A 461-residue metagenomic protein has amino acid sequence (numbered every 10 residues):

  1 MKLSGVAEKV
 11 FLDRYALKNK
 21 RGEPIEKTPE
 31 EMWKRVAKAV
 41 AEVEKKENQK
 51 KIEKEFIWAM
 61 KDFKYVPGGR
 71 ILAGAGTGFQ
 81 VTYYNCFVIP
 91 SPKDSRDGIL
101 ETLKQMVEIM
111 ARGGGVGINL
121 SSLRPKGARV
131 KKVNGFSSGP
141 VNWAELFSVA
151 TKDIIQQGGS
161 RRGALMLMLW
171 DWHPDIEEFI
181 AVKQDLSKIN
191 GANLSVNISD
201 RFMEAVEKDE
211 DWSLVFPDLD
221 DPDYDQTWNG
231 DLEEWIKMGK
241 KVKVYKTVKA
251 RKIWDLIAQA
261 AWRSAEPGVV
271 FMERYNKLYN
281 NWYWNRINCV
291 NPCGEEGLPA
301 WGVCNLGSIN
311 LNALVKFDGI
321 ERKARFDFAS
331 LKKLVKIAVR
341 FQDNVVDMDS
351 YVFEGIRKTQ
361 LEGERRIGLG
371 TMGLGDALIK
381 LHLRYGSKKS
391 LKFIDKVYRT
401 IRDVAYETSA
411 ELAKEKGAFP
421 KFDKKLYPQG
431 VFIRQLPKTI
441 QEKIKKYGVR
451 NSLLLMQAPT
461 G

Functional and structural regions predicted by a protein language model:
M1-T460: Extended catalytic cores of very large enzyme megasubunits
